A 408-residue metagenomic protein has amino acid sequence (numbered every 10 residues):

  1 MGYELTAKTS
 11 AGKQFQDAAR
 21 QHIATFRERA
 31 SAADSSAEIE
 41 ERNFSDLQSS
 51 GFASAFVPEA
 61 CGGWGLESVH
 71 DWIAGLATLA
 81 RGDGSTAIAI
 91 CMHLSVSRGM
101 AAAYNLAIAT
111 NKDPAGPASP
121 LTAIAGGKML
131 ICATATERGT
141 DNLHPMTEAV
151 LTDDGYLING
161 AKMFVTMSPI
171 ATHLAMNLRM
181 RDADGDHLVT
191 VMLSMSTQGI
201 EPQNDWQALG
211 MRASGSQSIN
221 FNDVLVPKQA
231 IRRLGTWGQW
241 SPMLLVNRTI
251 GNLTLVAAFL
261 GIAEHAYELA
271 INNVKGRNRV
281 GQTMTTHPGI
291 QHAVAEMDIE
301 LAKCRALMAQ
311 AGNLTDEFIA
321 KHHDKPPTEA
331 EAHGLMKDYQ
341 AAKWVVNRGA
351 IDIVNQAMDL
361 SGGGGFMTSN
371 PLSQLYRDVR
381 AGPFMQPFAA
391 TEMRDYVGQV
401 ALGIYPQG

Functional and structural regions predicted by a protein language model:
S31-S35, K303-W344, M358-S361: C-terminal helix-coil-helix/basic helical segment that borders enzyme active sites and/or dimer interfaces and provides
E41-Q48, A55-K162, T166: Glycine-rich flavin
A161-P202: A short core secondary-structure module
M163-S168, G251-L255, G382-M385: Glycine-rich phosphate/pyrophosphate-binding beta-alpha loops
A208-A302: Glycine-rich beta->alpha junctions and the first turn(s) of the following alpha-helix
G261-E264, A295-A302, Q340, W344-I351 (+2 more regions): Generic structural signal for well-ordered, non-transmembrane alpha-helical segments in soluble/cytosolic regions
D352-D359, T391: Short segments within alpha-helical structural elements
S361-G408: Glycine-rich phosphate/cofactor-binding loops in nucleotide/flavin-utilizing enzymes
